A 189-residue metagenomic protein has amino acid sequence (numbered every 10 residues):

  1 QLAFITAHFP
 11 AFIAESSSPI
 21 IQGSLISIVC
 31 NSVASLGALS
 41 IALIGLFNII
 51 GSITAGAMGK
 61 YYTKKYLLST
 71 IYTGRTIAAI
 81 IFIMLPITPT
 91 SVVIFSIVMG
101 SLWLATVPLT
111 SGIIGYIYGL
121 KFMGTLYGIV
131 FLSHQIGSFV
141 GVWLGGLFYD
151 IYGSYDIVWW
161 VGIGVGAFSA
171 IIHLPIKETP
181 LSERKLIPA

Functional and structural regions predicted by a protein language model:
Q1-A55: Extracytoplasmic gate region of multi-pass secondary transporters
S52-T63, Y149-D150: Helix-to-loop junctions at the C-terminal end of transmembrane segments in multipass secondary transporters
K60-Y72: Cytoplasmic membrane-interface "Motif A"-like loop-to-helix N-cap segments of 12-TM Major Facilitator Superfamily
G74-I87: C-terminal ends and interior cores of transmembrane alpha-helices in multi-pass membrane transporters/permeases
S91-A105: Hydrophobic core of transmembrane alpha-helices in multi-pass small-molecule transporters, especially MFS/SLC-type
A105-Y118: Intracellular juxtamembrane helix-capping segments at the cytosolic ends of symmetry-related transmembrane helices
L147-V165: A membrane-interface helix-boundary motif in multi-pass transporters
I163-A189: Multi-pass alpha-helical transporter architecture, strongest for 12-TM Major Facilitator/SLC carriers used
